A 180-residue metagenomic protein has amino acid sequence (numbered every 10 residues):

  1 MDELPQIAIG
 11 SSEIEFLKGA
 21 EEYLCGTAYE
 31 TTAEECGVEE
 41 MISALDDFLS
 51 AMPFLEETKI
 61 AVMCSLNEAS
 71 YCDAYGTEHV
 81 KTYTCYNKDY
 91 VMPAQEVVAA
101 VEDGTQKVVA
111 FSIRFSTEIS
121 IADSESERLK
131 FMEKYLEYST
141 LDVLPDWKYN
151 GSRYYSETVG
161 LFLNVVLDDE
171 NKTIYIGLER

Functional and structural regions predicted by a protein language model:
M1-M63: N-terminal, intrinsically disordered, polar/charged segments of Gram-positive cell-envelope systems that serve as
G10-S12, L17, T32, G37 (+8 more regions): Serine/threonine-rich low-complexity intrinsically disordered regions
G19, G26, E57, E68 (+3 more regions): Generic detector of low-complexity/intrinsically disordered segments and short hydrophobic N-terminal stretches
C25, P53, G104, L136-T140 (+2 more regions): Short, flexible coil/linker elements and helix-boundary hinge sites characteristic of intrinsically disordered
E35, Y86-K148: Long, charged/polar, surface-exposed segments that mediate recognition or autoinhibition
E57-E102, K148-R180: Exposed beta-strand-loop-beta-strand "reactive/processing" segments of non-cytosolic proteins
